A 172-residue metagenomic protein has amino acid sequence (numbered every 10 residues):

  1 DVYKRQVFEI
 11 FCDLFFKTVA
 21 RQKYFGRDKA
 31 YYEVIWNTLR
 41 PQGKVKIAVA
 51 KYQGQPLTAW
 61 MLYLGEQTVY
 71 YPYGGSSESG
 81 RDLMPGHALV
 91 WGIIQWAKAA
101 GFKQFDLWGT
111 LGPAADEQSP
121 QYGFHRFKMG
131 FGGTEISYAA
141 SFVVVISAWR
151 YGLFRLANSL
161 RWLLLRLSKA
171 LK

Functional and structural regions predicted by a protein language model:
D1-R81: A conserved beta-strand-loop-helix scaffold within acyl/acetyltransferase catalytic domains
R21, Q42, K103, S137-Y138: Generic macromolecular interface patches on structured domains
V34-L39, L83-G86, A97-A99, W108 (+2 more regions): Low-complexity, flexible helical/coil segments
K46-G54, P72-S76, I93-A97, S147-L160: Short secondary-structure transition/capping segments
Y52-L62, G80-L83, A100-Q104, R155-L171: A short, terminal or domain-edge coil/loop segment
L64-F131: Acyl-donor binding region in acyl/amide transferases
Q104-K172: Active-site/acyl-donor-binding loops of N-acyltransferases
